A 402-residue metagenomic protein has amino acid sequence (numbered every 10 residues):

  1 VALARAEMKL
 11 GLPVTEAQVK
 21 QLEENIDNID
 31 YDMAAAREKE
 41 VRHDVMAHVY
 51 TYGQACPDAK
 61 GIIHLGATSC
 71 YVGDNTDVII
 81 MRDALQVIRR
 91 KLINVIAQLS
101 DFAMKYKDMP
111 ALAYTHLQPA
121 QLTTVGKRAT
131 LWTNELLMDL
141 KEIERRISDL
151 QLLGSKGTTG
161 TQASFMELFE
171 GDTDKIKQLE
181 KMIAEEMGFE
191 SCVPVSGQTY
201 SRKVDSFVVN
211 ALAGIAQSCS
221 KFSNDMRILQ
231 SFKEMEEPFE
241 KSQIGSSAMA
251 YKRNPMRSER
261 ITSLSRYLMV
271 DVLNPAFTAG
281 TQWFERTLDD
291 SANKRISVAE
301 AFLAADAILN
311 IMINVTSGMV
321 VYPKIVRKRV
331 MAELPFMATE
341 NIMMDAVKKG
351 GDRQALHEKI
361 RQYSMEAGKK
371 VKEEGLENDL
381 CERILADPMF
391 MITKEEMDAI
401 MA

Functional and structural regions predicted by a protein language model:
V1, M8, R37-R42, D58 (+2 more regions): Glycine-rich cofactor/substrate-binding loops
V1-A163, F169-A184, G245-S246, M256-R260 (+3 more regions): A helix-coil-helix interface module used to build multimeric assemblies and to scaffold catalytic/cofactor sites
V72-I80, T115-L117, V195-K203, G245-A248 (+2 more regions): A short small-residue
R82-R89, I93, S100, G126 (+9 more regions): Short amphipathic alpha-helical segments with heptad-repeat character
A97, M104, N134, K141 (+6 more regions): Solvent-exposed alpha-helix faces
F102, Y106-M109, I143-R146, L150 (+5 more regions): Hydrophobic stripe of amphipathic alpha-helices that form coiled-coil interfaces
M166, E170-G171, E186, C192-S196 (+4 more regions): A structural signal for small-residue-enriched, beta-sheet-centric alpha/beta enzyme cores and oligomeric scaffold folds
K175-V272: Acidic, glycine-rich loop-and-beta core segments that form the ion-binding/anion-interacting portion of active sites
